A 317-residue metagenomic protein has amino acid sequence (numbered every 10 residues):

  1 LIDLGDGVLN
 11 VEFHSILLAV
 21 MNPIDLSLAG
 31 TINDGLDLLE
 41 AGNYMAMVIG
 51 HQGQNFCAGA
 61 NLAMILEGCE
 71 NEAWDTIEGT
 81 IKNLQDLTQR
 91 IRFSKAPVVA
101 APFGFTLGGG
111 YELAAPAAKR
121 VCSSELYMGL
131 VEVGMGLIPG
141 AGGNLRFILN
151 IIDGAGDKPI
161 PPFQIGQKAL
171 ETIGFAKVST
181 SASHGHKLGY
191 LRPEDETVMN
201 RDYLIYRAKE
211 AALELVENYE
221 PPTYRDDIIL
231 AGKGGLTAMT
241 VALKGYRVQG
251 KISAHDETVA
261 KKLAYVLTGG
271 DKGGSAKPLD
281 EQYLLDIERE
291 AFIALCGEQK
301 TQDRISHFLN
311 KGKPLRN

Functional and structural regions predicted by a protein language model:
L1-V48, I152-K177, S181, K187 (+2 more regions): Intrinsically disordered, low-complexity segments enriched in small/flexible residues
L18-M21, Q54-G59, T106-G110, G129-L130 (+3 more regions): Flexible loop/turn segments at secondary-structure boundaries
A29-D75, K82-A101, S123-Y127, F308: A structural preference for short, pocket-lining loop segments at secondary-structure junctions
A100-L107, I173-K177: Glycine-rich beta-to-alpha transition loops that act as phosphate-gripper elements at the mouths of alpha/beta enzyme
P102-F103, S123-L126, V131-E132, E196-N200: Short beta->alpha connector loops at strand-helix junctions that form conserved, small/polar/Pro-enriched
G108-Q167: CoA-thioester-processing core
